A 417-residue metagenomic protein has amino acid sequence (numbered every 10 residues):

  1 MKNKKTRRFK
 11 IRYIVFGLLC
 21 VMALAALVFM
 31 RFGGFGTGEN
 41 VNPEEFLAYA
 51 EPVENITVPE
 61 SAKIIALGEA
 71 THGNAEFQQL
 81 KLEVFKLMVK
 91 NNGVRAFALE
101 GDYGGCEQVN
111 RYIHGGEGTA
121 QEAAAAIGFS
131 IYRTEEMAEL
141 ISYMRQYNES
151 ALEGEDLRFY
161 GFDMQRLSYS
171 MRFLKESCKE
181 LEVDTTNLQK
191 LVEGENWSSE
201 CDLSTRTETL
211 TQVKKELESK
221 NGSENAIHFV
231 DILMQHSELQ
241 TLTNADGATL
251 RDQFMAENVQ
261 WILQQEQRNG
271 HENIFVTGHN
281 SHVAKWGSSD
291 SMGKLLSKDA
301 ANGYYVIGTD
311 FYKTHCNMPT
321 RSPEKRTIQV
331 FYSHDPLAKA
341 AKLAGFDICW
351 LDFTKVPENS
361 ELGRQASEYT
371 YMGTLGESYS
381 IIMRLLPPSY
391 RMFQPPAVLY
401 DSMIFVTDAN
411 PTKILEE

Functional and structural regions predicted by a protein language model:
K2-E417: Structured catalytic-domain cores with a bias toward divalent-metal coordination
